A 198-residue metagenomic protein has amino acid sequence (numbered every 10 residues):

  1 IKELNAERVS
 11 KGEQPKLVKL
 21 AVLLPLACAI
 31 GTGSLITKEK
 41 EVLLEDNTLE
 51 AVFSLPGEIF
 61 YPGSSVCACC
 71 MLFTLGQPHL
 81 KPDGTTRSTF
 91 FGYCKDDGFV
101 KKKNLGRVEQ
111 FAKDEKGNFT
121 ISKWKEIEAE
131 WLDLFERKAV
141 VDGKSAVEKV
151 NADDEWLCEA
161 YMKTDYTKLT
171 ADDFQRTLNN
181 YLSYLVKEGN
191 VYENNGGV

Functional and structural regions predicted by a protein language model:
I1-V198: A conserved structural/catalytic subdomain of Rossmann-like adenosyl-cofactor enzymes
